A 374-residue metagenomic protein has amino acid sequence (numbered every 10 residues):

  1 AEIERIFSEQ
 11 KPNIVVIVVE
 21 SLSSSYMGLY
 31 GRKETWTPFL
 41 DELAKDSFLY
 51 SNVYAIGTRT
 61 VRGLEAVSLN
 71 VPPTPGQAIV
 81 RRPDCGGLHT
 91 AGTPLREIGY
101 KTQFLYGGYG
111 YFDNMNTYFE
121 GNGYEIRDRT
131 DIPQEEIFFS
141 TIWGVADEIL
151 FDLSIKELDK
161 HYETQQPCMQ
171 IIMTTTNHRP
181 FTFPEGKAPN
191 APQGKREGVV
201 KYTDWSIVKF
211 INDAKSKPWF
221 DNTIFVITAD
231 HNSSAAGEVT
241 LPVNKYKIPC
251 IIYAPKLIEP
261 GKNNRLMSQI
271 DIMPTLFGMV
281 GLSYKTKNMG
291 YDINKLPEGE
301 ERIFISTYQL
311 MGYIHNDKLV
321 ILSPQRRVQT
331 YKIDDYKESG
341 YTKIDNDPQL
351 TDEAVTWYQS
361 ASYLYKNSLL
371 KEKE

Functional and structural regions predicted by a protein language model:
A1-N288, P297-Y308: Soluble catalytic regions of membrane-associated enzymes that act on cell-envelope and secretory-pathway components
I258-E374: Membrane-interface soluble catalytic domains
